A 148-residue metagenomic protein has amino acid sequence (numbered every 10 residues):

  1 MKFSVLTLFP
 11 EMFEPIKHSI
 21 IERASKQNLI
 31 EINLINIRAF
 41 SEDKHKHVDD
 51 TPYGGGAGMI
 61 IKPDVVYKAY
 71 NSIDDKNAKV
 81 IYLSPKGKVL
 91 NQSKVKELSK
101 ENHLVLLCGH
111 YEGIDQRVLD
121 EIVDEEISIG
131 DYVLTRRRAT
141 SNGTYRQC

Functional and structural regions predicted by a protein language model:
M1-I73: N-terminal nucleotide/polyanion-binding subdomain common to many enzyme families
S4-L6, N33-I35, K79-I81, L104-V105 (+1 more regions): Hydrophobic/aromatic beta-strand patches that form the interior of the parallel beta-sheet core in alpha/beta enzyme
L8, I37, L83-K86, C108-Y111 (+1 more regions): Fold-independent oxyanion-binding glycine-rich loops and adjacent beta-strand/coil segments at enzyme active sites
R38-D43, K88, V133-R136: A short acidic, often aromatic-flanked loop/helix-cap motif at beta-alpha or helix-coil junctions that lines enzyme
H45, Q92-K94, R117-L119: Short, well-ordered secondary-structure micro-motifs
I60-H110: S-adenosyl-L-methionine/SAH cofactor-binding core of RNA-modifying enzymes
V118-C148: Structured adenosyl-cofactor binding patch, chiefly the S-adenosyl-L-methionine
